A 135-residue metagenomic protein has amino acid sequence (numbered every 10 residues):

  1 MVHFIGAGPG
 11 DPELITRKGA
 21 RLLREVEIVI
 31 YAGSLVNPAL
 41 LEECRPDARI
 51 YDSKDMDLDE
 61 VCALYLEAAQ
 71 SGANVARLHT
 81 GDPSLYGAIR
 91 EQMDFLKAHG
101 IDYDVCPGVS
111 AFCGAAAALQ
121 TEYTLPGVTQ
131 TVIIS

Functional and structural regions predicted by a protein language model:
M1-S110, G114: Class I S-adenosyl-L-methionine
A117-S135: Short, glycine-/small-residue-rich phosphate/pyrophosphate-handling segment
